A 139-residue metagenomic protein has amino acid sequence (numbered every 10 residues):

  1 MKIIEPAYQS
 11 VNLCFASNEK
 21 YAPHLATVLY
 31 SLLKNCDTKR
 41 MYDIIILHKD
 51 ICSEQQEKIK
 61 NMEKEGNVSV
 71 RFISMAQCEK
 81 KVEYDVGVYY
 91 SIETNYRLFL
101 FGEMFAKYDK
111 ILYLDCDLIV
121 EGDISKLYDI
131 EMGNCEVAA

Functional and structural regions predicted by a protein language model:
M1-Y30: N-proximal low-complexity "stem/linker" segments adjacent to membrane-targeting elements
N12-C14, D43-I45, R71, L112: A structural signal for isolated positions on well-ordered beta-strands in alpha/beta enzyme cores
H24-A26, E54-K58, D123-S125: A short acidic (Asp/Glu
S31-R40: Short, acidic, metal-binding catalytic loop of nucleotide-sugar glycosyltransferases
K39-Y42, V68: A generic structural motif
Y42-D50, A139: Short internal beta-strands
Q56, N61-E103: Active-site-proximal specificity loops/subdomain of glycosyltransferases
F72, C78, E93-A139: GT-A fold catalytic core of metal-dependent nucleotide-sugar glycosyltransferases, centered on the diacidic
